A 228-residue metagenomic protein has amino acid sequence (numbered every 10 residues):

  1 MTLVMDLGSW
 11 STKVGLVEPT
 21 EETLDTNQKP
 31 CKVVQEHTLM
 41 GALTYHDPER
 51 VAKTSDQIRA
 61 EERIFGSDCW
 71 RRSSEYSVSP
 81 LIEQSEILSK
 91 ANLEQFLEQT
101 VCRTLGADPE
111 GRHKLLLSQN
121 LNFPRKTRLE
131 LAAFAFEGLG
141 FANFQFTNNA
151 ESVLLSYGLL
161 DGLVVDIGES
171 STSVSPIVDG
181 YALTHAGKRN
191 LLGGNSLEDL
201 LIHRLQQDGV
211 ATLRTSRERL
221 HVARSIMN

Functional and structural regions predicted by a protein language model:
T2-Q119, F123-K126, E130-A132, T184-A186 (+1 more regions): Conserved phosphate-binding loops in N-terminal lobes of ATP-dependent enzymes of the actin/Hsp70/sugar-kinase
M5-S11, Y157-L159, V164-T172, I177-Y181 (+1 more regions): A short acidic Gly-Thr/Ser loop motif
V14-L16, L24-N27, F144, S156 (+3 more regions): Intrinsically disordered, low-complexity regions enriched in proline, serine, glycine and charged residues
V17, C102-G106, F136, G140-F141 (+4 more regions): Short amphipathic alpha-helices and their capping/turn residues within compact interaction modules
K90, E94, R125-R128, A132 (+3 more regions): Generic preference for well-ordered alpha-helical elements
L97, L129, A135, D166 (+2 more regions): Residue-level signature of catalytic and energy-coupling elements of molecular machines, predominantly ATP/GTP-dependent
F141-V165: Conserved phosphate-binding catalytic cores of ATP/NTP-utilizing and phosphoryl-transfer enzymes
V178-N228: Phosphate-binding glycine-rich/basic clefts of nucleotide- and phosphate-handling proteins, predominantly
